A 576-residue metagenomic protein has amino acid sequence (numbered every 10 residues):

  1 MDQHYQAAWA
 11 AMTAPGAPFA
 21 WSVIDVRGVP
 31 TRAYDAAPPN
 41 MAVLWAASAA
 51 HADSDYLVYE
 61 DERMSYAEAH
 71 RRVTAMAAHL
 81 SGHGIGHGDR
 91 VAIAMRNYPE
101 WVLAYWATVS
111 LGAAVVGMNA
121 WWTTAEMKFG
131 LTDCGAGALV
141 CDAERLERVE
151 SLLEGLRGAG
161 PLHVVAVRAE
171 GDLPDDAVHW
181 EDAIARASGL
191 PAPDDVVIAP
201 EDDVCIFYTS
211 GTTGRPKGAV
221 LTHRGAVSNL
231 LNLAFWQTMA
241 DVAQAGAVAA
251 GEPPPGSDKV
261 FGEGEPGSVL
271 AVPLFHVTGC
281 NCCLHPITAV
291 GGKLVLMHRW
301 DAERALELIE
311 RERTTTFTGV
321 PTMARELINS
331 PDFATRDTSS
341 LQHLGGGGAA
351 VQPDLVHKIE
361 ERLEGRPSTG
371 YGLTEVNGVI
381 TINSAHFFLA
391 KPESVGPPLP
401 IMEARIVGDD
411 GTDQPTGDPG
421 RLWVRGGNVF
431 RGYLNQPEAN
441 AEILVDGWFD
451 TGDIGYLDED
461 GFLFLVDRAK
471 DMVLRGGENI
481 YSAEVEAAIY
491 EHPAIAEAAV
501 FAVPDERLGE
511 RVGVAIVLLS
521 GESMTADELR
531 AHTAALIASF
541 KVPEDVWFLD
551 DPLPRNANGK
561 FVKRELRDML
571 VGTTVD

Functional and structural regions predicted by a protein language model:
M1-G16, G82-H83, L111-D182, S520-E522: Structural core segment of the AMP-binding/adenylate-forming
A36-A37, D53-Y98, V102-W106, T123-K128: Conserved AMP-binding/adenylate-forming core of the ANL superfamily
S65-E68, V204-V248: Conserved AMP-binding A3 loop
W122, K128, L139-C141, G426 (+5 more regions): AMP-binding/adenylate-forming catalytic core of the ANL superfamily
V167, A538-K560: AMP-binding/adenylate-forming catalytic domain of the ANL superfamily
S188-Y208, R215, K259-G267: Conserved pre-ATP/AMP-binding loop-to-beta segment of ANL
V227-A271, F275-T315, S330: Conserved AMP-binding/adenylation subdomain of ANL enzymes
A289-G292, R311-G319, I328-A390, E403: Gly/Ser/Thr-rich phosphate-binding loop
